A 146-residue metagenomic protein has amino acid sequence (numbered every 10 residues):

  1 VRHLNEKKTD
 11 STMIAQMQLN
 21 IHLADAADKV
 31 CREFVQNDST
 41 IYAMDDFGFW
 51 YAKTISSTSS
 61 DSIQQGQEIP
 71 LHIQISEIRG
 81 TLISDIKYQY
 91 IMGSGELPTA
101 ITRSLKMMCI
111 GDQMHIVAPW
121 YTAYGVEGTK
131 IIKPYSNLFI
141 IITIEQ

Functional and structural regions predicted by a protein language model:
V1-Q146: Cross-family detector of peptidyl-prolyl cis-trans isomerase
